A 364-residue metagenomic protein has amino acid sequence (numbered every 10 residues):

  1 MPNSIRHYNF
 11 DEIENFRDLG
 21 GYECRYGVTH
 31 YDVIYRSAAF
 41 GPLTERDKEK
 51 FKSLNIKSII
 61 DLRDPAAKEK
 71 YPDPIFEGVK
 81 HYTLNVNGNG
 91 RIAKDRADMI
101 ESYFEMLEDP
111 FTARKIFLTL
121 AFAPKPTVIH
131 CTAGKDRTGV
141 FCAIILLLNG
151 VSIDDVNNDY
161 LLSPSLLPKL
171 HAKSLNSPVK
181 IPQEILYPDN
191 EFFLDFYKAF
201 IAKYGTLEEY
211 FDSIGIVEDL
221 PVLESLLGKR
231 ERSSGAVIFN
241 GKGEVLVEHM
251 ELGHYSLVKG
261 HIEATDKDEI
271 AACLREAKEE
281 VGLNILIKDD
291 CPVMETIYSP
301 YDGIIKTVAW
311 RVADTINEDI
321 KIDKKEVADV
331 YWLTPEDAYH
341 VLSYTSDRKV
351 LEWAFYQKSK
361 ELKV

Functional and structural regions predicted by a protein language model:
M1-V128, F141-K229: Cys-dependent protein tyrosine phosphatase-like superfamily
I13, E231-G235, K306-W310: Short hydrophobic/aromatic beta-strand or adjacent loop that forms the aromatic wall/cage of a ligand/substrate-binding
M99-E101, H261-A264: Short glycine-enriched, charge-decorated loop/helix-capping segments at active-site entrances that position
A133, R137-T138, V281: Ser/Thr-glycine-rich phosphate-binding loops at phosphate-binding pockets of nucleotides, nucleotide cofactors
D155, I262-D289, M294-K349: Unchanged
K229-V245: Conserved N-terminal beta-strand and adjoining loop/helix that marks the start of the Nudix/MutT-like hydrolase domain
M250: Short loop/turn segments immediately following the C-termini of beta-strands
H340-V364: Charged phosphate-binding loop/patch that engages nucleotide di/tri-phosphates or the phosphate backbone of nucleic
